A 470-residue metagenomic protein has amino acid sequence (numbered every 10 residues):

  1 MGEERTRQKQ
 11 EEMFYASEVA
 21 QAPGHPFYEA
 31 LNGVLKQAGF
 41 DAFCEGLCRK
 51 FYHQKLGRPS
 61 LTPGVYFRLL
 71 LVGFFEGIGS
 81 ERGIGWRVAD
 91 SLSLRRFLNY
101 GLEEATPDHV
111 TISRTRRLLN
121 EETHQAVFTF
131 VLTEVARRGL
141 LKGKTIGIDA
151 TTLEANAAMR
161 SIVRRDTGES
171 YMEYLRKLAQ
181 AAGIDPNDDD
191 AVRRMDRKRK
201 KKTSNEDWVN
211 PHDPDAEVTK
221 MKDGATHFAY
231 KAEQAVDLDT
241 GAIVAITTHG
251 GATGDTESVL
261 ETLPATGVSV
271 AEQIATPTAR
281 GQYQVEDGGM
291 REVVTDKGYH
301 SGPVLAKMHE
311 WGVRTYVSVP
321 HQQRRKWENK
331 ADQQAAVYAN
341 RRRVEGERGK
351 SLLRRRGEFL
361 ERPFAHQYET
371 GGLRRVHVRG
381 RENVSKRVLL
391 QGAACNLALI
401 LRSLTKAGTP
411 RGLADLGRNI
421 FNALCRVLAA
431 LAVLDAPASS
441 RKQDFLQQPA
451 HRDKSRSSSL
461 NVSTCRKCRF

Functional and structural regions predicted by a protein language model:
G2-L31: Hydrophobic alpha-helical membrane-insertion signals
K9-Q10, L47-R49, H109-T111, V209-P211 (+5 more regions): Short acidic (Asp/Glu) and glycine-rich catalytic loops that position anionic groups and cofactors
Q21, H25-L71, E76: Basic, short loop/linker segments at the boundary and entry of helix-turn-helix/winged-helix-like folds
K36, G57-V65, S80, E104-P107 (+8 more regions): Secondary-structure capping and boundary motifs in well-ordered enzyme cores
T62, W86-A89, L98-E103, P107-G312 (+4 more regions): Polybasic low-complexity intrinsically disordered regions
I78-V88: Short, charged amphipathic recognition helices of the HTH superfamily and cognate SANT/SANTA-like modules
A182, Y283-Q284, Y299-E382, G408: Helix-centered, glycine/charged polyanion-binding patches within enzymatic domains that contact phosphate-containing
T253, K350-N461, R466-F470: Basic, amphipathic alpha-helical segments enriched in Lys/Arg and hydrophobic/aromatic residues
